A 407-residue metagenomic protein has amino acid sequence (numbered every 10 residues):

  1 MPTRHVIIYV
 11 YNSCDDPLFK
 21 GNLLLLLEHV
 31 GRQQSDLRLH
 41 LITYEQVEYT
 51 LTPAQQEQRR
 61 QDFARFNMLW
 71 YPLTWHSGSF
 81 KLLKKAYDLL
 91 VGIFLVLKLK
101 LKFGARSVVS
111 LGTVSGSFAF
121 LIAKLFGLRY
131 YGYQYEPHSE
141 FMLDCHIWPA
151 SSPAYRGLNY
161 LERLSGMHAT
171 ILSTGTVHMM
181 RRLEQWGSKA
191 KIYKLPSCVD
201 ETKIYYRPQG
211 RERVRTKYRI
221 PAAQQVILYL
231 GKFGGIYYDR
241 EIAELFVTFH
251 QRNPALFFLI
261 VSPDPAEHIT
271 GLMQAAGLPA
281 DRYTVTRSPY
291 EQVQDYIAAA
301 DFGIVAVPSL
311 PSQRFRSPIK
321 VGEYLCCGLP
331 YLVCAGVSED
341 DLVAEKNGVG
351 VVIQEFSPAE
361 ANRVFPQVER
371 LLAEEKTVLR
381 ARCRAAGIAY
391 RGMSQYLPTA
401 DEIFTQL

Functional and structural regions predicted by a protein language model:
M1-R65, T248-Q251: N-terminal subdomain of nucleotide-sugar transferases
P17, Y237-R240, T286-R287, E291-Y296 (+2 more regions): Nucleotide-sugar-dependent
I93-L101, S117-L125, H138, S152-L172: Membrane-proximal helix-turn-helix segments that form the acceptor-binding/catalytic region of lipid-linked
H178, C198: Carbohydrate-associated surface elements
E184, V199-T216, Y238: Acidic anion/phosphate-binding donor-loop and adjacent secondary structure in glycosyltransferase catalytic cores
V261-S262, E267-F302: Nucleotide-activated donor-binding/catalytic signature segment of Leloir-type glycosyltransferases, i.e., the conserved
D341-Q367: Change "using UDP/GDP/dTDP sugars" to "using nucleotide sugars
E355-E360, A373-T405: A charged, aromatic-enriched C-terminal amphipathic alpha-helix characteristic of glycosyltransferases across folds
